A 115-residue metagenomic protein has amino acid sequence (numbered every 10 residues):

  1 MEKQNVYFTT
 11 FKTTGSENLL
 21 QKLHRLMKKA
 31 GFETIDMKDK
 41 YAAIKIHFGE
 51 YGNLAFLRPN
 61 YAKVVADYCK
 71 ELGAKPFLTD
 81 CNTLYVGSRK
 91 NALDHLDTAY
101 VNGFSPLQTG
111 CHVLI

Functional and structural regions predicted by a protein language model:
M1-I115: N-terminal and secondary-structure boundary signal
